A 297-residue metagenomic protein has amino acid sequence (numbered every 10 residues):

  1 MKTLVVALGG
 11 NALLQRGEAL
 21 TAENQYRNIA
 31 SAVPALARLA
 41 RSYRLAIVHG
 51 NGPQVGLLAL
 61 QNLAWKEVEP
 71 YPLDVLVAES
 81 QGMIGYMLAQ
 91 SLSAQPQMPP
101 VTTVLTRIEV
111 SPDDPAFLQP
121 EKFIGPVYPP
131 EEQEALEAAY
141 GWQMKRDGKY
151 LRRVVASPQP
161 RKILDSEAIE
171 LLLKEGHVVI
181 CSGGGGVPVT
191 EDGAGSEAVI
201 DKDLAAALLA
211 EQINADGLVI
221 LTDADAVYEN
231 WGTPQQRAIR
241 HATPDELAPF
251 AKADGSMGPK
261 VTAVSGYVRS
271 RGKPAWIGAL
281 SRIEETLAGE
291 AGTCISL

Functional and structural regions predicted by a protein language model:
K2-L297: C-terminal catalytic "cap/lid" subdomain
